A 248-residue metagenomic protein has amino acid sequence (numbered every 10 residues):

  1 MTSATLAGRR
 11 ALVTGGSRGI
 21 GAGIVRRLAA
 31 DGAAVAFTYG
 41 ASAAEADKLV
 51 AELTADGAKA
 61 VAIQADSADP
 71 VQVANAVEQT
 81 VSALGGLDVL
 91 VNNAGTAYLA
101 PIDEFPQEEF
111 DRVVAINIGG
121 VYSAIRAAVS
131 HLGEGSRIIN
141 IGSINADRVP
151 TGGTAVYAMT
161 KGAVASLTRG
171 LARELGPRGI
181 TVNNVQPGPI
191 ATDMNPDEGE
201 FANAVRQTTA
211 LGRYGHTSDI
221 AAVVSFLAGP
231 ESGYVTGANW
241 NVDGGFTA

Functional and structural regions predicted by a protein language model:
S17-R18: Conserved glycine-rich cofactor-binding loop
A43-A44, Q64-A76, Q107, S218-D219: The beta1-alpha1 cofactor-binding region of Rossmann-like NAD(H)/NADP(H)-dependent oxidoreductases
P101-I102, P106-V114, V205: Substrate-binding pocket helix/loop in short-chain dehydrogenase/reductase
I125, T160, T168: Active-site helix of classical SDR
S130, R173-P177, G233: Alpha-helical segment proximal to the catalytic Tyr-Lys
S143: Residue(s) in the substrate-gating loop at a strand-loop-helix junction that position the organic substrate next
A210-I220, E231: A conserved structural motif in NAD(P)-dependent oxidoreductases
